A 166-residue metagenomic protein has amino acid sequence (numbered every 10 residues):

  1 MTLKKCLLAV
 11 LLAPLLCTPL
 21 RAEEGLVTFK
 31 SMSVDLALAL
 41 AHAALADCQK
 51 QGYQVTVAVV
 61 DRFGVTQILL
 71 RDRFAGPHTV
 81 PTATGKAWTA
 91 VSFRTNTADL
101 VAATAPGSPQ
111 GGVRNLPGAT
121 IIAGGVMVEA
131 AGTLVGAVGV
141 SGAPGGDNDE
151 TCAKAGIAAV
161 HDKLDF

Functional and structural regions predicted by a protein language model:
M1-K5: Positively charged n-region of N-terminal signal peptides that target proteins for export
C6-T18: Bacterial N-terminal signal peptides
A22-F166: Flexible, solvent-exposed loop/hinge segments and secondary-structure transition points
